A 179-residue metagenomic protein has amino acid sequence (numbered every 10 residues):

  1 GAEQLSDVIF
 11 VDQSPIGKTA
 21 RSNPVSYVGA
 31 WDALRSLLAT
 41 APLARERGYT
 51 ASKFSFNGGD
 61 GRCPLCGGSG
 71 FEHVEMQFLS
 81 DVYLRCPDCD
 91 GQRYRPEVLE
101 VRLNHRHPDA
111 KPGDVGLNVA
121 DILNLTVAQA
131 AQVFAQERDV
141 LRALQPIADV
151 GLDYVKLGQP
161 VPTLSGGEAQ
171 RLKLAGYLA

Functional and structural regions predicted by a protein language model:
G1-A179: Conserved phosphate-binding elements of NTP-dependent enzyme cores
